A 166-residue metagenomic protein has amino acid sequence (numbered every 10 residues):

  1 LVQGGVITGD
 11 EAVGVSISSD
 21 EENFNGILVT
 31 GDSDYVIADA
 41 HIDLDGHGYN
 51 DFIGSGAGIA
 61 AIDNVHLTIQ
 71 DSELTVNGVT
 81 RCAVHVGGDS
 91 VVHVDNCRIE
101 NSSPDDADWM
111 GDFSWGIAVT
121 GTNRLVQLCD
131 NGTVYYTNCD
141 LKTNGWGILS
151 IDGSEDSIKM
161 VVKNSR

Functional and structural regions predicted by a protein language model:
L1, E21-L28, Y49-A60, G78-H85 (+2 more regions): Extracellular beta-strand/beta-solenoid scaffold signature
L1-H47: N-terminal segments that cap or nucleate solenoid repeat domains
I7-G14, D34-A40, H66-D71, V91-N96 (+2 more regions): All-beta strand scaffolds that present successive hydrophobic residues in beta-strands
A12-S18, I69, W115-G121: Short, flexible domain-boundary/linker segments around small modular repeats
S16-S19, H41-H47, E73-V76, R98-E100 (+4 more regions): Beta-rich extracellular carbohydrate-active architectures
H93-A118, D152-R166: Repeat-unit-sized solenoid/scaffold elements
